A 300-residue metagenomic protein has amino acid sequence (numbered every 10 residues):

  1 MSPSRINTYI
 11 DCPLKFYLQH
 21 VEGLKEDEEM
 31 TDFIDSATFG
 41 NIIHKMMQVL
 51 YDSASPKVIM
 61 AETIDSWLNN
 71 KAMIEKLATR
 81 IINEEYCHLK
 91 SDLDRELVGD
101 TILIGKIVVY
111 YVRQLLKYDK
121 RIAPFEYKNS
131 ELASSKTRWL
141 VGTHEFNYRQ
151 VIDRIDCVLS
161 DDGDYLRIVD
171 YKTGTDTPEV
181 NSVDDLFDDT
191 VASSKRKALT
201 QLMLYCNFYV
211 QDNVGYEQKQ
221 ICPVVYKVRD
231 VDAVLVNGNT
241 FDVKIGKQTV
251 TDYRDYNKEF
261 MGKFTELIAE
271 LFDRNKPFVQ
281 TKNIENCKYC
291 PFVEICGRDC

Functional and structural regions predicted by a protein language model:
M1-C300: RecB-family 4Fe-4S metal-dependent nuclease core
